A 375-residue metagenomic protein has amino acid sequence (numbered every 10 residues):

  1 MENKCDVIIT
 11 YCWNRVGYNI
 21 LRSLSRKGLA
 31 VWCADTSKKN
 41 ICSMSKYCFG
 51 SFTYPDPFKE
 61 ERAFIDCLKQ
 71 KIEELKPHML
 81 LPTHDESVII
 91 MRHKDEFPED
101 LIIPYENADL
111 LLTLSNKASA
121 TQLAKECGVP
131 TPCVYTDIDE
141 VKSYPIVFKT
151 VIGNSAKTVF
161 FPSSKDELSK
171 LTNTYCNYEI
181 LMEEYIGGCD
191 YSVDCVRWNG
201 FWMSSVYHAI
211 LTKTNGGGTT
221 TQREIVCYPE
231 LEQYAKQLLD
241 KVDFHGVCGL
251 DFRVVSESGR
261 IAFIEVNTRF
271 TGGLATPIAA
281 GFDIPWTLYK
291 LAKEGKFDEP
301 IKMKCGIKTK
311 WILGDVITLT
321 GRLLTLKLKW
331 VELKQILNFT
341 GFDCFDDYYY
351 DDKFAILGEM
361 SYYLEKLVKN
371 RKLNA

Functional and structural regions predicted by a protein language model:
M1-Y105, F297, E359-N374: ATP-binding N-terminal substructure of ATP-dependent carboxylate-amine bond-forming enzymes
A34, F148, E183, L250 (+1 more regions): Active-site flanking residues adjacent to catalytic metal/cofactor-binding acidic residues
C42-M44, E61-F64, E106-N107, L111-A118 (+2 more regions): Short, charged, surface-exposed secondary-structure boundary motifs
L110-G187, W198-G200, P229-Q233: Active-site nucleotide/adenylate-binding loops and adjacent lid/helix of ATP-dependent enzymes
S163-L238, V242, R253-S256, R260-A262: Phosphate-binding site of ATP-dependent enzymes
E230-V254, T268-L319: Active-site "cap" helix and flanking loop/linker of ATP-utilizing ligase/carboxylase catalytic domains
K290-A375: Peripheral (often C-terminal) accessory segments that flank ATP-dependent C-N-forming ligase machineries
